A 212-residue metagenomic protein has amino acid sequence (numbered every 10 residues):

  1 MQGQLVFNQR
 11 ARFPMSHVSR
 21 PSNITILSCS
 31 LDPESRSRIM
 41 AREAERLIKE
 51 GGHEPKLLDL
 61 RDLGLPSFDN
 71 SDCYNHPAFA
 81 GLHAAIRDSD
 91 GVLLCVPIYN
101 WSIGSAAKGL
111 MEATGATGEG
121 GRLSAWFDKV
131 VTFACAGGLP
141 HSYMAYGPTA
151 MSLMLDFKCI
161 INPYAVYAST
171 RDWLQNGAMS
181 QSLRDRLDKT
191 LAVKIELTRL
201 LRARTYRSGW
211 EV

Functional and structural regions predicted by a protein language model:
L5-P21, T25, I160-V212: Glycine-rich phosphate/pyrophosphate-binding loop and the adjoining helix
F13-G52: N-terminal beta1-alpha1 ligand-phosphate binding loop
M40-A41, A78, A145, T190: Hydrophobic alpha-helical membrane-association signature
G51-K56, C159: A generic structural motif
L60-P77, L174-N176: N-terminal beta-loop-helix "entrance" segment that forms/cooperates in small-molecule cofactor or anionic ligand
P77-F157: Helix-loop-strand module that forms the ligand-binding subsite of alpha/beta enzymes
